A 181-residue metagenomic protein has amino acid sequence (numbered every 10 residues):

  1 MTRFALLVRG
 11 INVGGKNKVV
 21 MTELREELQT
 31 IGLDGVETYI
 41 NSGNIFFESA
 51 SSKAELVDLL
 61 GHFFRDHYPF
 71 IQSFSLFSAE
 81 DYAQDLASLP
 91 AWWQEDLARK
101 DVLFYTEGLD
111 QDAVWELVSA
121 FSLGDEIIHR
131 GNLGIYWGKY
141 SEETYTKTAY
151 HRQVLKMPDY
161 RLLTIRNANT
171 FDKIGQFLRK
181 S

Functional and structural regions predicted by a protein language model:
T2-S42, F46-S181: Surface-exposed, charge/polar-rich loops and edge strands
